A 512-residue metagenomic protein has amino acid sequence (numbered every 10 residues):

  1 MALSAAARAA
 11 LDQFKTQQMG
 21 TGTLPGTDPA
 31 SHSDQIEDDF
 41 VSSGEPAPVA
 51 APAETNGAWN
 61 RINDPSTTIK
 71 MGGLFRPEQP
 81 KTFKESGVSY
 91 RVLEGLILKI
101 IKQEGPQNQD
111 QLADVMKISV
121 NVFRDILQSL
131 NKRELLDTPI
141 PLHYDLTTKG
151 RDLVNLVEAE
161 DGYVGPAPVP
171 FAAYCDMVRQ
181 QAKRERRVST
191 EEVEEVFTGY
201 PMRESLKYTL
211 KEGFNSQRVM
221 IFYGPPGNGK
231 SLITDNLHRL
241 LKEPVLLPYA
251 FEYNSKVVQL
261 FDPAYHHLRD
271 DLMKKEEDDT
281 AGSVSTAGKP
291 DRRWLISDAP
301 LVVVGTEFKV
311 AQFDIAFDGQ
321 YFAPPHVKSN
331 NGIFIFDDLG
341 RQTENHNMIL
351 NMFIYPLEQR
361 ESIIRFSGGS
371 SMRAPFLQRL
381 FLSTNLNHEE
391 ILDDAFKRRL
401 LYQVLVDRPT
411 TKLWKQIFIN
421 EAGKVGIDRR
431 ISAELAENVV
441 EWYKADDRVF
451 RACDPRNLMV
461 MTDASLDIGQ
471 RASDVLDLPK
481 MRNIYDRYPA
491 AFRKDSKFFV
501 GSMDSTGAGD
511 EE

Functional and structural regions predicted by a protein language model:
M116-K132: Short amphipathic alpha-helical interaction segments
N131-P141: A short, conserved structural fragment
T148-T190: Short, amphipathic alpha-helical interaction segments positioned at domain boundaries
R179-K207, D447: Dynamic helix-loop-helix/coil hinge segments at AAA+ ATPase domain boundaries and subdomain interfaces
P201-R379: Conserved ASCE/P-loop NTPase catalytic core
L392-R408: A short helix-turn-beta junction within AAA+ P-loop NTPase domains corresponding to the substrate/partner-engaging
F418, V425-K480: Conserved AAA+ ATPase small/helical "lid" subdomain
D474-E512: C-terminal engagement/docking regions of AAA+ P-loop ATPases
